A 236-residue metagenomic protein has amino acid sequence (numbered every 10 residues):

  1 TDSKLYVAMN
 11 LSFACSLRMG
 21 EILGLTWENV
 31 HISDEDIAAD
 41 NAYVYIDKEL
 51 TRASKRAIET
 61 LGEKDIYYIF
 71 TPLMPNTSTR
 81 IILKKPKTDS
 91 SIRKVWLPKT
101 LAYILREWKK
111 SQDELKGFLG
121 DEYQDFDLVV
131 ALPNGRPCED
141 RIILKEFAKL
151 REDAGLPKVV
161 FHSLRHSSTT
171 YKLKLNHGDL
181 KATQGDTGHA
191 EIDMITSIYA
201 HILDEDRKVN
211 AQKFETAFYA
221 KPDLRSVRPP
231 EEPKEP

Functional and structural regions predicted by a protein language model:
T1-M19, L23, I37-N41, S90-I92 (+1 more regions): Basic, Lys/Arg- and aromatic-enriched nucleic-acid-binding interface segment
N10, A14, E21, I142 (+3 more regions): C-terminal catalytic core of tyrosine-transesterase DNA break-rejoin enzymes
G24, I32: Phosphate-coordinating loops and pocket residues in cytosolic domains that bind phosphorylated ligands
L25, W108-S111, L175: Residue-level signal for well-ordered alpha-helical positions
H31, Y45, K94-W96: Generic structural detector for well-ordered beta-strands
S33-D36, D40-Y43, K48-D89, L101 (+1 more regions): C-terminal secondary-structure termini that scaffold catalytic or DNA-interacting sites
A38, K48-R52, T187-K213: Catalytic-site neighborhood detector that most strongly recognizes the C-terminal catalytic loop/helix of tyrosine
P72-I82, T88-L156: Active-site/catalytic core of tyrosine-dependent DNA strand-transfer enzymes
